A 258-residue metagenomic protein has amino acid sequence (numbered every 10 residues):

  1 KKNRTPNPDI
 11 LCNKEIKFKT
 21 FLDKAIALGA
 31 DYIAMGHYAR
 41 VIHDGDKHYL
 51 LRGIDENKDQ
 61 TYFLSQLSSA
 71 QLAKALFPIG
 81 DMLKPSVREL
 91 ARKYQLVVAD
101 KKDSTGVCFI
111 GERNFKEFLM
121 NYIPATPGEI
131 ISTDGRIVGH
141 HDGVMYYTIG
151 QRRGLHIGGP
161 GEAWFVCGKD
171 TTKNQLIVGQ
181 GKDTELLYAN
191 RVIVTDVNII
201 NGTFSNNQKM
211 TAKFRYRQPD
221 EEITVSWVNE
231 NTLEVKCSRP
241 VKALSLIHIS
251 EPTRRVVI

Functional and structural regions predicted by a protein language model:
K1-D100, C108-F109, R113-G128, E162-F165: Core alpha/beta nucleotide-donor-binding catalytic domains of modification enzymes
A27-L28, I42-Y49, Y122-T126, D134 (+3 more regions): Short, glycine- and charge-enriched coil/turn segments that flank and shape catalytic ligand pockets
K47-G53, A73-F77, I137, T171-K182 (+2 more regions): Short, well-ordered strand-loop elements centered on a beta-strand within folded domains, enriched for acidic residues
I54, S132-D134, F214-Y216: Short acidic, glycine-rich loop/turn motifs
L90-N198: Anionic-ligand-binding alpha/beta catalytic cores of soluble enzymes and soluble regulatory domains that recognize
T148, E221-E222, R254-R255: Short, Lys/Arg- and Gly-enriched loop/turn segments at beta-strand edges
D170-L246, S250: Basic, glycine-rich polyanion-binding accessory segments appended to enzymes
H248-I258: Single conserved hydrophobic/aromatic residue that forms the stacking wall/gate of nucleotide- or nucleobase-binding
